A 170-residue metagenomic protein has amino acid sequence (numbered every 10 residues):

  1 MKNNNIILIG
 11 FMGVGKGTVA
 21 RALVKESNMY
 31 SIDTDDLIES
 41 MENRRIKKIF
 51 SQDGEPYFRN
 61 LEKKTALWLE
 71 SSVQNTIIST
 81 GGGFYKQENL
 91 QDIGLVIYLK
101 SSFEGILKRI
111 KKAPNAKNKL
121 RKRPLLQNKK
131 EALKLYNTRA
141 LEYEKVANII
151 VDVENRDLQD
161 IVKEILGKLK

Functional and structural regions predicted by a protein language model:
M1-N3, E26, N137-K170: NTP-dependent small-molecule kinase module
L8: Hydrophobic anchor at the beta1->P-loop junction of P-loop NTPases
F11: P-loop (Walker A) phosphate-binding loop of NTP-binding proteins
G17: Walker A/P-loop
D33-Q91: ATP-dependent small-molecule kinase phosphotransfer cores that center on conserved nucleotide phosphate-binding segments
G82-Y85, S102-E104, R156: Short glycine-rich anion-binding loops that position phosphate/pyrophosphate groups of nucleotides and phosphorylated
L95-A140: A glycine- and Lys/Arg-enriched "phosphate-lid" helix/loop adjacent to the NTP-binding pocket of small-molecule kinases
